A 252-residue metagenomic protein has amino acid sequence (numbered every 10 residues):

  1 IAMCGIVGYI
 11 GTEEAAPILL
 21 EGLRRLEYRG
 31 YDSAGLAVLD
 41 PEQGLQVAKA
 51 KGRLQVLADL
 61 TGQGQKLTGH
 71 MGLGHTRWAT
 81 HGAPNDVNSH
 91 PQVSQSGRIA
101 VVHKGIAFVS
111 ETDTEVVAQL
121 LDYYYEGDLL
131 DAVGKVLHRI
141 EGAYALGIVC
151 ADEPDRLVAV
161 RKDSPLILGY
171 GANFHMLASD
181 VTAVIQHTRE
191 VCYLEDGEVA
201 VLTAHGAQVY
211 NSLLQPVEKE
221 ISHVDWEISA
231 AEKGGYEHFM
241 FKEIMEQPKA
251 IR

Functional and structural regions predicted by a protein language model:
I1-R252: Conserved short alpha-helical segments that host acidic/polar catalytic motifs at enzyme active sites
